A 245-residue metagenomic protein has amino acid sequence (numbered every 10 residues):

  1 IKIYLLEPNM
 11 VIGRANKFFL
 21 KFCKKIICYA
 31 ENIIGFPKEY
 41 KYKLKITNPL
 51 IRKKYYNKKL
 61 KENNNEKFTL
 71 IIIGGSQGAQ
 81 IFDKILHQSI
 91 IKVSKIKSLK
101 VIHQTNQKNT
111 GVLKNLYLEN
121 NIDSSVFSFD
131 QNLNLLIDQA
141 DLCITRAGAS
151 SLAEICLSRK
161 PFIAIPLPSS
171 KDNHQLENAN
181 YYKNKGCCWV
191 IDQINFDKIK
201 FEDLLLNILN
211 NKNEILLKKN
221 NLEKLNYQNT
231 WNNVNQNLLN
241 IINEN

Functional and structural regions predicted by a protein language model:
I1-K58: Active-site-proximal region of nucleotide-activated glycan assembly enzymes, centered on histidine/acidic-rich loops
L20, I137, I155-C156, I163 (+1 more regions): Short alpha-helix at the nucleotide-sugar/activated-sugar donor binding site of glycosyltransferases and closely
K59-C143, L176-A179, I191-K200: Donor-nucleotide binding loops and adjacent catalytic segments primarily of GT-B fold Leloir glycosyltransferases
I122, D138-A153, K160-P161: Acidic donor-binding loop of glycosyltransferase active sites
T145, P161-D172: Short hydrophobic beta-strand element within catalytic cores of glycosyltransferases and related nucleotide-activated
K185-D192, F196-N213: C-terminal "capping" alpha-helix adjacent to the active site of nucleotide-linked donor transferases in cell-envelope
E214-Q228: A short, well-ordered alpha-helix in the C-terminal region of glycosyltransferases
Y227-N245: C-terminal alpha-helical cap of glycosyltransferases
